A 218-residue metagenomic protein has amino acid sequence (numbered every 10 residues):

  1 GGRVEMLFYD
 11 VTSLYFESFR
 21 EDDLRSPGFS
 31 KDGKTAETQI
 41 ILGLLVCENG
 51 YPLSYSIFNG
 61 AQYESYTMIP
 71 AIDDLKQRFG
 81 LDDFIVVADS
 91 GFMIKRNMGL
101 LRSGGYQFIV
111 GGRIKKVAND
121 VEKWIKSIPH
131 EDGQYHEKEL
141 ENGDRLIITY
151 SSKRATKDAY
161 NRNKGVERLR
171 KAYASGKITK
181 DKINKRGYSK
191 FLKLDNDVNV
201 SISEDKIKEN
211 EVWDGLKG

Functional and structural regions predicted by a protein language model:
G1-G218: Anion-binding and metal-coordination hotspots
